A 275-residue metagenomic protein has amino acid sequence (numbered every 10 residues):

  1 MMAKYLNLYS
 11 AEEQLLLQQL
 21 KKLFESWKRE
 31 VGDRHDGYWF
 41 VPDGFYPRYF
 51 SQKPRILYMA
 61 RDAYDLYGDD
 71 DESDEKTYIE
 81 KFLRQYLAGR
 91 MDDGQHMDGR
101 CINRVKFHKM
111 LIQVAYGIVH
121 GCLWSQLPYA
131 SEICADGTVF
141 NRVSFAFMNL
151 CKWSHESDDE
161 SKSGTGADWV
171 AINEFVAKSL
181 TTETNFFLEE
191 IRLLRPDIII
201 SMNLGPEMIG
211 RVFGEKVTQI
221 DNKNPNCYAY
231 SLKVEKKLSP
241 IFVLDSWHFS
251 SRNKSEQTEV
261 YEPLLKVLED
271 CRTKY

Functional and structural regions predicted by a protein language model:
M2-L16, V170-L188, P206-Y275: C-terminal capping/extension of enzyme domains
A3-L194, I198, L204-E207: A polyanion-binding, active-site-adjacent surface
